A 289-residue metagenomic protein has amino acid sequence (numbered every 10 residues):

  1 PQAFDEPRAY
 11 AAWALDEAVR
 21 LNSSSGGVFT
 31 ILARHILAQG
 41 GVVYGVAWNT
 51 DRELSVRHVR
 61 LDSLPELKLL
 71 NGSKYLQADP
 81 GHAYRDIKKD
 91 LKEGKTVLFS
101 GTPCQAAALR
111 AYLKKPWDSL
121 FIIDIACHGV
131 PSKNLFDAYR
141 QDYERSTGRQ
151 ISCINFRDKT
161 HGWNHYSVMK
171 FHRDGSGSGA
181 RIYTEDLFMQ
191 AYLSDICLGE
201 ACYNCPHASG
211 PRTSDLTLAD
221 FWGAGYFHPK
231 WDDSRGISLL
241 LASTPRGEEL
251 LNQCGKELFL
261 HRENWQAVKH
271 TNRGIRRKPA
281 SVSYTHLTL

Functional and structural regions predicted by a protein language model:
P1-I31, H35: N-terminal extension/subdomain marker
S23-V28, T50, F99-L109, G129-P131 (+1 more regions): Gly/Ser/Thr-rich loops at beta-strand to alpha-helix junctions that form or flank small-molecule/cofactor-binding
V28, D79-K89: A short, well-structured juxtamembrane/interface segment
R57-H82: Glycine-rich phosphate-binding "P-loop"
G94-L98: Short active-site oxyanion
K114-I125: A short alpha->loop->secondary-structure connector
I123-V282: Catalytic cores of enzyme domains
T285-L289: Conserved small/polar residues in nucleotide/adenosyl-binding loops
